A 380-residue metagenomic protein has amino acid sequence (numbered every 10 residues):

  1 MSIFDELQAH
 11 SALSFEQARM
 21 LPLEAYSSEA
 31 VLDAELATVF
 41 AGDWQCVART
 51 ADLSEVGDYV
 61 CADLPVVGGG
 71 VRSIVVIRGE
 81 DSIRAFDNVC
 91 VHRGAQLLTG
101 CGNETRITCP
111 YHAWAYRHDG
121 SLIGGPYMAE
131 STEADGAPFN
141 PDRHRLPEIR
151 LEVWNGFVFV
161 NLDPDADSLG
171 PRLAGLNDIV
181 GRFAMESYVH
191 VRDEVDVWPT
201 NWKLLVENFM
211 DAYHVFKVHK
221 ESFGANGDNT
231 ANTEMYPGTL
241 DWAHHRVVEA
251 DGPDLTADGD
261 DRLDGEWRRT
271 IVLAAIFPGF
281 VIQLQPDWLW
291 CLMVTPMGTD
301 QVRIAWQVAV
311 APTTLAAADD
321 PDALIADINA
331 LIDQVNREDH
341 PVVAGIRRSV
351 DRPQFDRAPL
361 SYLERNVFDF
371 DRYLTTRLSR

Functional and structural regions predicted by a protein language model:
M1-A9, S379-R380: Basic/polar N-terminal segments that are highly enriched at the extreme N-terminus, encompassing both cleavable
L7-P22, E186: Short, contiguous pre-domain boundary segments
L23-G69, V75: Non-catalytic accessory segments flanking enzyme active sites
F40-W44, A95, H214: Generic structural signal for secondary-structure transition and capping sites
G42-V47, S54-V56, E130-D135, L273-P278: Short Pro/Gly-enriched beta-strand edge/turn motifs at strand-loop
D52-P164, G170-D178: Rieske [2Fe-2S] iron-sulfur-binding domain
I77, N88, E152, F157-R380: C-terminal catalytic domain of Rieske-type non-heme iron oxygenases
